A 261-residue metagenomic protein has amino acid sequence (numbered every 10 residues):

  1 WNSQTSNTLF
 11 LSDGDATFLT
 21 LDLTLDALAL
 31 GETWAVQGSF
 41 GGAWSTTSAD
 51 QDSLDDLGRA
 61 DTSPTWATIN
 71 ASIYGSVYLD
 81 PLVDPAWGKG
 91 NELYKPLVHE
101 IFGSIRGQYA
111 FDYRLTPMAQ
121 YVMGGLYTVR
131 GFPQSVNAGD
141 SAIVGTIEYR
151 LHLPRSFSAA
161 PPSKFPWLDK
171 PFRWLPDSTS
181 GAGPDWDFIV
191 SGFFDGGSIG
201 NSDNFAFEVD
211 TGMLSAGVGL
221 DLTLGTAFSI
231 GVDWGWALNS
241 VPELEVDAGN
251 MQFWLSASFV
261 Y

Functional and structural regions predicted by a protein language model:
N2-D185, G196, G200-S202: C-terminal outer-membrane beta-barrel translocator/porin domains of Gram-negative envelope proteins and their
Q4-T8, G235-M251: Outer-membrane beta-barrel translocator/channel fold
I73, I147, D195, L220 (+2 more regions): Hydrophobic, well-ordered secondary-structure elements that form the walls of internal hydrophobic environments
P154, G196-N201, T223-A227, A237-V241: Short Gly/Pro-enriched loop/turn and capping motifs at secondary-structure junctions
L175-T179, F205, S215-D221: Short glycine-rich, acidic/polar surface loops and turns
S191-F193, F228-G235: Conserved active-site loop/cleft motifs that coordinate metal ions or position small ligands
I199, V209-V232: C-terminal structured "cap/appendage" subdomains that terminate the fold
L222, G249-Y261: Outer-membrane beta-barrel "beta-signal"
